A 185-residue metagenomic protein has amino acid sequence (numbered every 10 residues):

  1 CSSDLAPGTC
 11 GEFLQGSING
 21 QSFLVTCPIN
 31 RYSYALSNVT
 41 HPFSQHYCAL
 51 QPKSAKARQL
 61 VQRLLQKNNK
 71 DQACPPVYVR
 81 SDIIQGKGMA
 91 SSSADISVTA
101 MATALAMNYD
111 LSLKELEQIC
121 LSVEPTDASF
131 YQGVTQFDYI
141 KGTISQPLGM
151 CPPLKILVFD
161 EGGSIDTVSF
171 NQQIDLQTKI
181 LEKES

Functional and structural regions predicted by a protein language model:
S3-K87: ATP-binding N-lobe of GHMP and related small-molecule kinases
N38-F43, L105, G162-S164: Short loop segments at secondary-structure junctions
R58, Q62, S97-A104, E117: Predominant activation on well-ordered alpha-helical scaffold segments within soluble catalytic domains
N68, S81-I83, A100-T103, M107 (+1 more regions): Generic hydrophobic/packing signal
N69-P76, T103-I119: Phosphate-handling active-site elements
M89-L111, S129: DPxDG-like acidic metal-binding loop motif
S112-S185: ATP-dependent small-molecule kinase catalytic core of the GHMP/sugar-kinase superfamily and closely related
